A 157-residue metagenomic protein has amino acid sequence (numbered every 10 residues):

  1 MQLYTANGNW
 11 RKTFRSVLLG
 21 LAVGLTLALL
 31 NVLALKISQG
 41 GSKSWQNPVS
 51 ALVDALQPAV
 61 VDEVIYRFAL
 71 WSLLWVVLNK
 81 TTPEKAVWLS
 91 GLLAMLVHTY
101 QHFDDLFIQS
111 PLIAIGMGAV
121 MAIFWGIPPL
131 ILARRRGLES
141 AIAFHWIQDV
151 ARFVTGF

Functional and structural regions predicted by a protein language model:
M1-V60, W75-T81: Juxtamembrane helix-loop-helix connectors linking adjacent transmembrane helices in multi-pass membrane enzymes
P48-F157: Transmembrane helix-loop-helix hairpins at the membrane interface of multi-pass integral membrane proteins
